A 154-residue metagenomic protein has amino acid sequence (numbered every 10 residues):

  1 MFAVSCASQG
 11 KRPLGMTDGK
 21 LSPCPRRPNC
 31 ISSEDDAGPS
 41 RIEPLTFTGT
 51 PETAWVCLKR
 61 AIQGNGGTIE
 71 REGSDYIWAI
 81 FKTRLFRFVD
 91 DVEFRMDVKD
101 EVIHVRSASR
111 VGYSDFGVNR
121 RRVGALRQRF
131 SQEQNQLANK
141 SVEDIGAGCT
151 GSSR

Functional and structural regions predicted by a protein language model:
A3-R154: Ser/Thr-rich, low-complexity intrinsically disordered terminal regions
